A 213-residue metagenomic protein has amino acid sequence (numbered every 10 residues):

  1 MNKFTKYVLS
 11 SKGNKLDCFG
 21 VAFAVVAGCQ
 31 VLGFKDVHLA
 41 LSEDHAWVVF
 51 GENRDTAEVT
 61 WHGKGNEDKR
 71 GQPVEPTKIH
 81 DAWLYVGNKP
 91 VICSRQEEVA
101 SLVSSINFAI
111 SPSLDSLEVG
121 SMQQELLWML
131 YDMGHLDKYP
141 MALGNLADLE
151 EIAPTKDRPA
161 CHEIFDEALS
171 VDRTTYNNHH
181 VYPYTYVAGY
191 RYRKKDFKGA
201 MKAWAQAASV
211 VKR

Functional and structural regions predicted by a protein language model:
M1-K12: Secondary-structure boundary elements
F19-I92: Hydrophobic/aromatic-rich core segments of domains that either
V86-L117, S121-E125, G134-A153, N177-R193 (+2 more regions): Amphipathic alpha-helical repeat scaffolds of TPR domains
T155-D157, D196: Residues in the short coil linking paired helices within alpha-helical repeat scaffolds
E167-V171, T175, A207-V210: Alpha-helical solenoid scaffolds that mediate protein-protein interactions, centered on TPR/SEL1-like repeats but also
